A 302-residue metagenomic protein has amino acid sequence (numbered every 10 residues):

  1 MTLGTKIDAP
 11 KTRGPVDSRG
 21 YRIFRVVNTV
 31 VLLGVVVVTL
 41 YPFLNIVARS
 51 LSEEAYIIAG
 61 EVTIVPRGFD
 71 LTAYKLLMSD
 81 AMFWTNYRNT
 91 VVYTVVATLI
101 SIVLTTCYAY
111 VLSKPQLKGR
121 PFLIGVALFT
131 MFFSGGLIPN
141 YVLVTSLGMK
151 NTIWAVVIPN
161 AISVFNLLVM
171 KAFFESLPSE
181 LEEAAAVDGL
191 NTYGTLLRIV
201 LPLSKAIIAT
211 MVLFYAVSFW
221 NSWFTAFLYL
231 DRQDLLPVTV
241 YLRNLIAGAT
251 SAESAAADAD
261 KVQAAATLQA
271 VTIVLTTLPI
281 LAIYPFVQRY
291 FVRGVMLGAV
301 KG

Functional and structural regions predicted by a protein language model:
T2-G302: A hydrophobic, multi-pass inner-membrane permease signature
